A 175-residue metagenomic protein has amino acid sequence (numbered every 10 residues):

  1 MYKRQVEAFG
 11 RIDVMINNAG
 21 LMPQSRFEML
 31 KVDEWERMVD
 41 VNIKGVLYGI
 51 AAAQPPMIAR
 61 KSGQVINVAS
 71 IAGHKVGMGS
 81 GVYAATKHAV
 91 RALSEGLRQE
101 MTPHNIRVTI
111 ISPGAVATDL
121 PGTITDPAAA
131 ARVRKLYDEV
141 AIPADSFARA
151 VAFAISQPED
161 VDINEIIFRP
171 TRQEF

Functional and structural regions predicted by a protein language model:
K3-G10: Conserved amphipathic alpha-helix within the SDR
R26-F27, E34-E36: Substrate-binding pocket helix/loop in short-chain dehydrogenase/reductase
L30, V76-A84, G96: Active-site loop-to-helix junction immediately N-terminal to the catalytic Tyr of the SDR YXXXK motif in Rossmann-fold
I50, T86: Active-site helix of classical SDR
S70: Residue(s) in the substrate-gating loop at a strand-loop-helix junction that position the organic substrate next
K75, G96-I106: Active-site-adjacent segment of SDR/Rossmann-fold oxidoreductases
I106, I110-I111, A130-F175: C-terminal helical subdomain
